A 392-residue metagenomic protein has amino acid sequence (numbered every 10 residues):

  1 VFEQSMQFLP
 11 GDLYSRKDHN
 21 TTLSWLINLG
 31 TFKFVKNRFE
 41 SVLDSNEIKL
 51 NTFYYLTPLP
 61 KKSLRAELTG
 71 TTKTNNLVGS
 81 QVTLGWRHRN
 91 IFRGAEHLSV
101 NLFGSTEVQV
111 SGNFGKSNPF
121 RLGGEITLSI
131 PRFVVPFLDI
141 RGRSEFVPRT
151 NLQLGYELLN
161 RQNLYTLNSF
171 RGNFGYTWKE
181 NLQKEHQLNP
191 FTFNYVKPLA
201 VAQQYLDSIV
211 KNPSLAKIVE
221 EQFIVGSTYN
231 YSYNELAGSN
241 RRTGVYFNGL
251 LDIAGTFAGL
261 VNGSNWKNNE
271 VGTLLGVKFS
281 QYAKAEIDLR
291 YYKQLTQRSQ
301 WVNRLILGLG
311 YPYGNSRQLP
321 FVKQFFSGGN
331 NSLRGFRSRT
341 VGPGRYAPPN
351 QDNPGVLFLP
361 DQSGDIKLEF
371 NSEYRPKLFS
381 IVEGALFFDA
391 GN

Functional and structural regions predicted by a protein language model:
E3-F8, K211: Acidic/histidine-rich, surface-exposed loop or edge segments in extracytoplasmic proteins
Q4, P58, L64, F247 (+1 more regions): Catalytic-site beta-strand/loop segments enriched in glycine and acidic/polar residues
M6-L13, T71, N113-F114, L274-G276 (+1 more regions): Second-shell loop/turn segments in exported
S15-N248, R334-G335, V341, Y346 (+1 more regions): Gram-negative/organellar outer-membrane beta-barrel architecture
S41, N101-T106, L305-L309, K323-F326 (+1 more regions): Active/binding-pocket-proximal capping segment
K61, R93-A95, T296-R298, F379-I381: A cross-taxa feature marking solvent-exposed loop/turn segments within ectodomains of secreted and single-pass membrane
T71-N76, Q187-P376, L386-F387: C-terminal outer-membrane beta-barrel translocator/porin domains of Gram-negative envelope proteins and their
